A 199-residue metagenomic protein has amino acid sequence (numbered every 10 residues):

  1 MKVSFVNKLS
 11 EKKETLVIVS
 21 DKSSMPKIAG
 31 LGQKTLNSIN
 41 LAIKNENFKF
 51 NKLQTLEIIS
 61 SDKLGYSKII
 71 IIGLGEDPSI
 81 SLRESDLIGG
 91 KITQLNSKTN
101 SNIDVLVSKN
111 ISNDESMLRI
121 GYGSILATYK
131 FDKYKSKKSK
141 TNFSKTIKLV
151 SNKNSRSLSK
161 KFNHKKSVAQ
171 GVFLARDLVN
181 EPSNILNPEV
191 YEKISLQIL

Functional and structural regions predicted by a protein language model:
M1-L199: Short amphipathic alpha-helical segment within the helicase RecA-like ATPase core that mediates nucleic-acid
